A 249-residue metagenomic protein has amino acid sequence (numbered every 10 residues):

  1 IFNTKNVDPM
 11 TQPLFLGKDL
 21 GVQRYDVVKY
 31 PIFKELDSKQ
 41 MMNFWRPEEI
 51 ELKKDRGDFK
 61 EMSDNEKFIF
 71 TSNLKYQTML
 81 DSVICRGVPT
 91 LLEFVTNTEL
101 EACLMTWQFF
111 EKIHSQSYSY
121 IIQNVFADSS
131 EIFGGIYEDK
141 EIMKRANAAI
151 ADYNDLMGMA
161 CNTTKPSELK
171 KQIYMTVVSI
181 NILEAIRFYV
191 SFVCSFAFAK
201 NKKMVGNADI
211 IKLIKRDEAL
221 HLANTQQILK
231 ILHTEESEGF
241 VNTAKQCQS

Functional and structural regions predicted by a protein language model:
I1-S249: Non-heme di-metal
